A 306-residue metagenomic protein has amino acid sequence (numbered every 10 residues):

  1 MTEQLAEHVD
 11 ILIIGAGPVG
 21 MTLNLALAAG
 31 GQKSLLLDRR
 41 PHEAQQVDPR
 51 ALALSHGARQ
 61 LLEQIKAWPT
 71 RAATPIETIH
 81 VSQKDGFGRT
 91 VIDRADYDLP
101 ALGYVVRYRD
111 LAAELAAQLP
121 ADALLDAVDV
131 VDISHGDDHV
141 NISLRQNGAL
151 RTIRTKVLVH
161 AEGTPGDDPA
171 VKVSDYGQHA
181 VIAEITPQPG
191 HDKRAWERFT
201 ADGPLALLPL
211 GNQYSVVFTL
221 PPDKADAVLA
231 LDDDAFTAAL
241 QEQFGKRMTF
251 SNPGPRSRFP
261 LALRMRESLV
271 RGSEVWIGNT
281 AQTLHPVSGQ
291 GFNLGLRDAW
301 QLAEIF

Functional and structural regions predicted by a protein language model:
A6-H8, T74-I182: Conserved N-terminal helical subregion
V9-L36: N-terminal Rossmann-like FAD-binding beta1-loop-alpha1 element of flavoenzymes
G15-G20, G163, G278, G291: Conserved phosphate-binding and hydrolysis motifs of nucleotide-dependent enzymes
A28-R50: Glycine-rich FAD pyrophosphate-binding loop
D48-K84: N-terminal FAD cofactor-binding segment of flavoenzymes
L150-T152, V157-R258: Conserved FAD-binding catalytic core of PHBH/FMO-like flavoproteins
V228-F306: FAD/FMN-dependent oxidoreductases across multiple families
